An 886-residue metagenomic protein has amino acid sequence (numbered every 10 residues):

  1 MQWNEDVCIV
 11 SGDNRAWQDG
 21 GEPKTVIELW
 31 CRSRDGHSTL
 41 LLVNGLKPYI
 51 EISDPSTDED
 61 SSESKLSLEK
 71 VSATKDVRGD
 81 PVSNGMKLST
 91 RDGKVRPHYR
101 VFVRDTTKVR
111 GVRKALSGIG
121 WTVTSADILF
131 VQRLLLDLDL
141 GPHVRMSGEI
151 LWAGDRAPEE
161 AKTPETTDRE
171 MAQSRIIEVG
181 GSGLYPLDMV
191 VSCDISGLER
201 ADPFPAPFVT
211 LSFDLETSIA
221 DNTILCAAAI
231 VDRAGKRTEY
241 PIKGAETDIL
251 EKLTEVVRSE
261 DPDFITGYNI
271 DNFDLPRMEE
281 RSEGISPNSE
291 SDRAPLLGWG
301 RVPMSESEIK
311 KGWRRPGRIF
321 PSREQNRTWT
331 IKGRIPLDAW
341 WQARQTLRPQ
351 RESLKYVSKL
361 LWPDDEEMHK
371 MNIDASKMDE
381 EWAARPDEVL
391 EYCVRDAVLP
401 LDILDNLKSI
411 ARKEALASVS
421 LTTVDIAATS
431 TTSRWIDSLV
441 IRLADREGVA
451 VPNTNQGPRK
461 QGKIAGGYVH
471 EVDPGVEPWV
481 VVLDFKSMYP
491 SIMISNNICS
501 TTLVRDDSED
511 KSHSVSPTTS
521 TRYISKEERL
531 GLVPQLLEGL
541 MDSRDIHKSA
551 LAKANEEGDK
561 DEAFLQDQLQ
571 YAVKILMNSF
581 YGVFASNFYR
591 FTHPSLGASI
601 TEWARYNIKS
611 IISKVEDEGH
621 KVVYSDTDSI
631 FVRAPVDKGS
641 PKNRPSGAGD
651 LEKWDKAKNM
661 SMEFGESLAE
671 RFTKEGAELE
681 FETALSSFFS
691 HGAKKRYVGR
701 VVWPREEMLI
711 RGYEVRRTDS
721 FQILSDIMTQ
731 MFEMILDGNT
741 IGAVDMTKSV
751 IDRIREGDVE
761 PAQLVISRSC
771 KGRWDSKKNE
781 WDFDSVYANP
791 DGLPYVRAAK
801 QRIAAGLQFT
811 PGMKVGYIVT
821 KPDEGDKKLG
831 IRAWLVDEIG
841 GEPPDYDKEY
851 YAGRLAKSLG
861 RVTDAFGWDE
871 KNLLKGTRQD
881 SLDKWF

Functional and structural regions predicted by a protein language model:
M1-G79, L184-N269, E280, I285 (+1 more regions): Conserved RNase H-like, two-metal-ion catalytic cores of nucleic-acid enzymes
D92-P203: N-terminal accessory regions of nucleic-acid-interacting proteins
P142, M146-E160, D168-M171, S376-N496 (+7 more regions): Common nucleic-acid-contacting/processivity interface regions adjacent to the catalytic cores of nucleic-acid enzymes
S196-A234, S520, E528-Y589: Active-site cores of enzymes that catalyze phosphoryl transfer or operate on phosphate-rich substrates
D261, I265, L275, G284 (+1 more regions): Active-site-proximal helix-loop-helix substrate-binding element of RNase H-like nuclease domains
E366, N607-T627, V632: Active-site palm subdomain of RNA-directed nucleic acid polymerases
I630-M662: Catalytic palm subdomain of template-directed nucleic-acid polymerases, centered on the conserved carboxylate motif
M662-F886: C-terminal, non-catalytic extensions of nucleic-acid polymerases
